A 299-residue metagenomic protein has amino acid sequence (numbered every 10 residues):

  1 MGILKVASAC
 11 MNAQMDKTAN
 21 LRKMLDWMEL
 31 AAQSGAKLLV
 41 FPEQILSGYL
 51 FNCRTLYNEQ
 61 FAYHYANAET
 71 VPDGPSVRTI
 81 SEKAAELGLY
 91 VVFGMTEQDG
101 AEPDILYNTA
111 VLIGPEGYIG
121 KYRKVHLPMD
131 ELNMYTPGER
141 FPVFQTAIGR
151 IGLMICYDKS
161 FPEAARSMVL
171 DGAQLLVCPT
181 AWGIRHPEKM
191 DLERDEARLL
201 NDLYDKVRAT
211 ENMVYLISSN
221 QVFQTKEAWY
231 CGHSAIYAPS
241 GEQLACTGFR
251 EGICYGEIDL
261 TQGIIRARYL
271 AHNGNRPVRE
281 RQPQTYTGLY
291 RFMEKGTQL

Functional and structural regions predicted by a protein language model:
M1-V6: Extreme N-terminal starter segment of soluble prokaryotic enzymes
C10-K17: Short polar catalytic/cofactor-binding loops
K17, E29-P115, G183-D205, E211-V214: Cys-nucleophile CN-hydrolase/nitrilase-fold catalytic domain and related Cys-dependent amidase chemistry that acts on
R22-L39, E163-G172: Short amphipathic alpha-helices and their capping/turn segments at secondary-structure boundaries
E69, R78, E82, G100-Y204 (+1 more regions): Active-site catalytic loop in hydrolytic enzyme cores
P72-V92, K159-C254: CN hydrolase (nitrilase-like) catalytic-core segments centered on the catalytic cysteine and neighboring Lys/Glu
F93-M95, N108-L112, P142, S234-I236 (+1 more regions): Short beta-strand scaffold segments in enzyme catalytic cores
T261-L299: A conserved C-terminal secondary-structure "cap"
